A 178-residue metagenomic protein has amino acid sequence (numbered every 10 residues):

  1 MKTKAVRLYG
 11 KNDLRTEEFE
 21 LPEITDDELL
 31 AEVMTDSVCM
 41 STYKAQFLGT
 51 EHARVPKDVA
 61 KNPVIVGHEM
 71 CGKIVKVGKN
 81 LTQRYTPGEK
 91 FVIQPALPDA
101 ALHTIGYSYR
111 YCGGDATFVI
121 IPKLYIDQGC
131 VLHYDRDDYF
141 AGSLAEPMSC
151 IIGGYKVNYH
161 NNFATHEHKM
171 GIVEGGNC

Functional and structural regions predicted by a protein language model:
M1-K4: Extreme N-terminal starter segment of soluble prokaryotic enzymes
V6-L14: Extracellular beta-rich ligand/substrate-recognition surface
T16-E18, F118: Well-ordered beta-strand positions in beta-sheet-rich domains
P22-S37, E51-A100, G113, Y125 (+1 more regions): Glycine-rich beta-strand-centered segment in the early N-terminal region that forms part of a ligand/cofactor-binding
K44-H52: Short Gly/aromatic-enriched secondary-structure transition segments
V77, P147, E174-C178: Glycine-rich Rossmann-fold phosphate-binding loop(s) that bind the pyrophosphate of adenine dinucleotide cofactors
P95-V173: NAD(P)H dinucleotide-binding glycine-rich loop of Rossmann-like/cofactor-binding domains, especially the beta1-alpha1
